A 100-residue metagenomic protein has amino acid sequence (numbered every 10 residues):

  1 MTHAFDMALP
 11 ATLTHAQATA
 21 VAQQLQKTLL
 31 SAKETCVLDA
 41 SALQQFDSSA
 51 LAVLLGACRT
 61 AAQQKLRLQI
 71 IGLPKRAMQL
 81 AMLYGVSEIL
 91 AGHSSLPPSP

Functional and structural regions predicted by a protein language model:
M1-F46, G56-P100: STAS-like cytosolic regulatory interaction modules
